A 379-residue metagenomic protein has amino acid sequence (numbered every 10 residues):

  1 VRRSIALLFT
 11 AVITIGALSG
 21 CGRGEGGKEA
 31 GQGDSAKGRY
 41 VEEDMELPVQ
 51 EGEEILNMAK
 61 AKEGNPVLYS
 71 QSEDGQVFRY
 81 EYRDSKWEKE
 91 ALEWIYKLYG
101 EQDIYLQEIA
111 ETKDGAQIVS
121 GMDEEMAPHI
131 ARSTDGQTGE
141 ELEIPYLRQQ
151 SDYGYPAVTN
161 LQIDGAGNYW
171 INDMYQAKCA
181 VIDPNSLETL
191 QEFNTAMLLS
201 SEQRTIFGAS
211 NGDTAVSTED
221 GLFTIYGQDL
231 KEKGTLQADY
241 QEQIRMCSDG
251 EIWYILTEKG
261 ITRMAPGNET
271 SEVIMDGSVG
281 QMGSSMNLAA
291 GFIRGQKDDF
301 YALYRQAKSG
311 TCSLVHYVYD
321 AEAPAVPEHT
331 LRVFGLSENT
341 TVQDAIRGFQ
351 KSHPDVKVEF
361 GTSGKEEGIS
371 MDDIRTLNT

Functional and structural regions predicted by a protein language model:
V1-F9: Positively charged n-region of N-terminal signal peptides that target proteins for export
G16-G20: C-terminal motif of bacterial Sec signal peptides marking the signal peptidase cleavage site
G22-S85, L198-S201, I206-G208, L230 (+1 more regions): Conserved N-terminal structural module of periplasmic/extracytoplasmic solute-binding proteins
L47, A91-D103, E140-G154, N194-L199 (+2 more regions): Surface-exposed loop and turn segments in beta-propeller and other repeat-based domains that flank or scaffold
Y69-S72, V119-E124, I171-Y175, V216-E219 (+2 more regions): Conserved beta-strand positions in repeat-built beta-propeller and related beta-rich domains
F78, A180, F223-T224, T262: WD40 beta-propeller blade core
S85, G136-G139, A177, L187 (+2 more regions): Short coil/turn linkers that define WD40 beta-propeller blade boundaries
E88-E90, G139-L142, L190, K233-G234 (+1 more regions): A structural motif specific to WD40 beta-propellers
